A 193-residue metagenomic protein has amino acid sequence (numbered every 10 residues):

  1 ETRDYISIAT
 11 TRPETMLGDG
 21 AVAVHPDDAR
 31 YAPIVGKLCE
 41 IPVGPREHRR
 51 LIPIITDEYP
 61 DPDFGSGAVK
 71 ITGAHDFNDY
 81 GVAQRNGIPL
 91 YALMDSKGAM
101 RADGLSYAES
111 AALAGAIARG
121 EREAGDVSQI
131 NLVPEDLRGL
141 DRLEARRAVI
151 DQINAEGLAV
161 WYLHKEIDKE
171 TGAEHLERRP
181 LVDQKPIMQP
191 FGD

Functional and structural regions predicted by a protein language model:
E1-E109, L113, D141-D151, V160: NTP-handling and nucleic-acid-processing catalytic cores
E109-D193: Active-site "lid/cap" and pocket-lining segments within catalytic core domains
